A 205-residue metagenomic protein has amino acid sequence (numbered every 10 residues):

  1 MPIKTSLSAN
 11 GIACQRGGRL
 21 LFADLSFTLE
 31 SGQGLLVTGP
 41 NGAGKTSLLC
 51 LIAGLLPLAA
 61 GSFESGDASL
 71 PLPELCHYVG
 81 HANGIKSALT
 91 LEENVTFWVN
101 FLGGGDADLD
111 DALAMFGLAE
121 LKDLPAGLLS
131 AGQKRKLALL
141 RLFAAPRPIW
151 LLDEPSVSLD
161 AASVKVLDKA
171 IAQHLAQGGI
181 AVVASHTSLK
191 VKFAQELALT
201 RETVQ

Functional and structural regions predicted by a protein language model:
L7-A9, L21-D24: Conserved structural motif at the start of ABC-family nucleotide-binding domains
A53: Helix-to-loop junction immediately C-terminal to a conserved catalytic motif
A82, S87-G103: Q-loop/switch helix immediately C-terminal to the Walker
A107-K122: Conserved ABC ATPase "signature" region
P125-G132: Conserved ABC ATPase signature
L139, G178: Hydrophobic anchor residue at the start of the ABC signature
A144-P148: A short, proline-enriched helix->beta-strand linker immediately N-terminal to the Walker B motif in ABC-type P-loop
W150-E154: Catalytic Walker B motif of ABC-type/P-loop ATPase nucleotide-binding domains
